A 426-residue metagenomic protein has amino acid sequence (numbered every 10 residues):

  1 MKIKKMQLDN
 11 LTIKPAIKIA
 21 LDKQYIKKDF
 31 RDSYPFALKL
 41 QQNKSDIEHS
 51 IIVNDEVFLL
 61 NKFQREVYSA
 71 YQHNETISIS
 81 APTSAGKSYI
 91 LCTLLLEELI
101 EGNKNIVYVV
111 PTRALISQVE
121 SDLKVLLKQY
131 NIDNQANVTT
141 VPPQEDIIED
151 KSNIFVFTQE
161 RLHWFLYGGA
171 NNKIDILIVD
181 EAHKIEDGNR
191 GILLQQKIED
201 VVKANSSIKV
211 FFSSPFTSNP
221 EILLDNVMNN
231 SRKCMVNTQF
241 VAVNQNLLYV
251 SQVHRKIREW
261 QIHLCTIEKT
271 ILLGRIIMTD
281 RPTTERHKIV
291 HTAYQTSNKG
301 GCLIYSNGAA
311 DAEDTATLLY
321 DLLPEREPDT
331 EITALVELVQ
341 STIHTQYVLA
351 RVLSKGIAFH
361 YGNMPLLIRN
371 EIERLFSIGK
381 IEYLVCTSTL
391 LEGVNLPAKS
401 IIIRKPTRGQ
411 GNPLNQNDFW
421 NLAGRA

Functional and structural regions predicted by a protein language model:
M1-K44: N-terminal accessory nucleic-acid engagement/regulatory domains that precede and modulate ATP-driven motor cores
K39-I51, V57-F58, F63, S69 (+7 more regions): Conserved C-terminal RecA-like helicase domain
I77, E145-D146, E199, I208-L318: Conserved interdomain linker/interface between the two RecA-like ATPase lobes of SF2 helicase motors
K87-L96, G191-K197: Motif I (Walker A/P-loop) of helicase-class P-loop NTPases
Q159-H163, G168-V210: SF2 helicase catalytic motif II
L162, E181-I185, L390, P406 (+1 more regions): Conserved Walker B
K173-I178, Y383-T407: A short beta-strand element within the Helicase C-terminal
A204-F211, L396, S400, P406-A426: Conserved segment of the helicase C-terminal RecA-like domain
